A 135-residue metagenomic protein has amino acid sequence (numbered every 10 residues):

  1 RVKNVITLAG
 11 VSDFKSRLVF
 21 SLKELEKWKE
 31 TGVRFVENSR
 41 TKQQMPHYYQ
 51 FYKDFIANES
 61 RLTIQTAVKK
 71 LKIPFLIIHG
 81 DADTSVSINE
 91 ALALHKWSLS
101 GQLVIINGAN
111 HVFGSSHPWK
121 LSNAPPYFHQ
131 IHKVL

Functional and structural regions predicted by a protein language model:
V2-Q50: Hydrolase active-site cap/lid region
V5, L103-I105: Conserved beta-strand scaffold positions in the cores of enzyme catalytic domains, especially in NTP/NDP-utilizing
H47-V68, I73: Active-site nucleophile elbow and catalytic-triad environment of alpha/beta-hydrolase enzymes
D54, A93, Q130-V134: Alpha-helical elements of Rossmann-like donor-binding domains used by nucleotide-donor carbohydrate transfer enzymes
K70-K72, I77-H79, D83: Short beta-strand/loop motif that positions the catalytic acidic residue of the alpha/beta-hydrolase fold
I73, V86-W97, P118: Short alpha-helix in the alpha/beta-hydrolase fold that links the catalytic acid
A82-V86, H111: Acidic catalytic loop of the alpha/beta-hydrolase fold
A109-L135: Catalytic active-site module of serine/aspartate enzymes centered on a nucleophile-bearing elbow/loop
